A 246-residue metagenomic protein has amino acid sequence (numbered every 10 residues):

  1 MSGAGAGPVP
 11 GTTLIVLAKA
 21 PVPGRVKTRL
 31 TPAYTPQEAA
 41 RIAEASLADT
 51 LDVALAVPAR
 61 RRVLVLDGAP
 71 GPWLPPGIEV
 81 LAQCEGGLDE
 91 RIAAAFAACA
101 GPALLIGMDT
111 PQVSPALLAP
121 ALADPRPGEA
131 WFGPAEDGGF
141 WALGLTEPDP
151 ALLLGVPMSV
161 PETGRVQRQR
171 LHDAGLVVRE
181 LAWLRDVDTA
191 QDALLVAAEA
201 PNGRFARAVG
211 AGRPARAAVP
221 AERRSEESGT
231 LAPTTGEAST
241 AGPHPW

Functional and structural regions predicted by a protein language model:
M1-R29: N-terminal nucleotide-binding beta1-loop-alpha1 segment
L17-V22, D67-G68, E136-G138: Short glycine-enriched loops at secondary-structure junctions
R41-A59: A short, N-terminal amphipathic alpha-helix
R60-I78: Acidic donor-binding segment of Leloir-type glycosyltransferases
L74-L104, V160-T163: Short phosphate-binding loop-to-helix
V113-D137: Conserved donor-nucleotide/metal-binding helix-loop-beta segment in metal-dependent transferases, i.e., the alpha-helix
D149-L171: Short, glycine-/small-residue-rich phosphate/pyrophosphate-handling segment
Q169-W246: Conserved alpha/beta core of the MobA/IspD/sugar-nucleotide pyrophosphorylase nucleotidyltransferase superfamily
